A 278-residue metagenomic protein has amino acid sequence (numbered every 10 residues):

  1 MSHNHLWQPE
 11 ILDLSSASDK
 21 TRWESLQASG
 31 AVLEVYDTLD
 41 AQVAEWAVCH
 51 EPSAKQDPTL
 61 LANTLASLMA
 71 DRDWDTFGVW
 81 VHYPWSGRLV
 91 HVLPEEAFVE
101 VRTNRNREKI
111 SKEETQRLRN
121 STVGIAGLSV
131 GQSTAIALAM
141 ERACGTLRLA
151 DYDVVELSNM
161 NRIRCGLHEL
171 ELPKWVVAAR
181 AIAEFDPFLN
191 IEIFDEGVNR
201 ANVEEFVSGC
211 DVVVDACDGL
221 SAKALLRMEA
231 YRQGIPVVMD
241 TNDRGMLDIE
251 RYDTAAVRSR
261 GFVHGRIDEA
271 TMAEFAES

Functional and structural regions predicted by a protein language model:
S2-M69, G209-S278: E1/E1-like adenylate-forming module used to activate ubiquitin-like modifiers and sulfur-carrier proteins
Q56-E100: N-terminal, Lys/Arg-enriched amphipathic/low-complexity engagement segments that precede the first folded domain
L89-V123: A short, basic/flexible loop-to-alpha-helix module at the beginning of a structural domain
E114-E156: Glycine-rich adenosine-cofactor-binding loop
A137, F206, E229: Hydrophobic/aromatic ligand-binding patch that stacks against planar heteroaromatic rings of cofactors or nucleotides
L149-D186: Glycine-rich phosphate-binding loop and adjoining beta1-alpha1-beta2 segment of Rossmann-like nucleotide-binding folds
W175-D211, C217-A224: A structured beta-alpha segment of the ubiquitous adenosine-cofactor-binding alpha/beta core
